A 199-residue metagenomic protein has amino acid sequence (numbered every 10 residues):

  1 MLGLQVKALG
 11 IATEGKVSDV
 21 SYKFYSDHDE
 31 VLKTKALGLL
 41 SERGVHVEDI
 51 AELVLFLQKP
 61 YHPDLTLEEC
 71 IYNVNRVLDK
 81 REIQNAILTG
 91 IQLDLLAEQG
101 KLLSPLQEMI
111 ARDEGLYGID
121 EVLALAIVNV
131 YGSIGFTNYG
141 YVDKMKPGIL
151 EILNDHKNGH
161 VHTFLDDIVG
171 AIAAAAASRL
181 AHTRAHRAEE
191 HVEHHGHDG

Functional and structural regions predicted by a protein language model:
M1-V17: N-terminal amphipathic/basic-hydrophobic helices that include classical n-h-c signal peptides and signal-anchor
G15-D19, D29, E151: Generic signal for short, ordered secondary-structure residues within or immediately flanking folded domains
Y22-K23: An acidic, charge-biased composition feature
D27-D94: N-terminal interaction modules that seed assembly of large macromolecular complexes
E52-K59, T89-G90, A124-S133, D167-A177: Short, hydrophobic/amphipathic alpha-helical patches that form generic packing surfaces within helical domains
Y61-L65, N75-E82, L95-L106, E151-H156 (+1 more regions): Short alpha-helical interface elements
E69-D143: Long, charge-patterned amphipathic interaction tracts in eukaryotic proteins
G135-G199: Glycine-rich, aromatic-bearing surface loops/beta-hairpins
